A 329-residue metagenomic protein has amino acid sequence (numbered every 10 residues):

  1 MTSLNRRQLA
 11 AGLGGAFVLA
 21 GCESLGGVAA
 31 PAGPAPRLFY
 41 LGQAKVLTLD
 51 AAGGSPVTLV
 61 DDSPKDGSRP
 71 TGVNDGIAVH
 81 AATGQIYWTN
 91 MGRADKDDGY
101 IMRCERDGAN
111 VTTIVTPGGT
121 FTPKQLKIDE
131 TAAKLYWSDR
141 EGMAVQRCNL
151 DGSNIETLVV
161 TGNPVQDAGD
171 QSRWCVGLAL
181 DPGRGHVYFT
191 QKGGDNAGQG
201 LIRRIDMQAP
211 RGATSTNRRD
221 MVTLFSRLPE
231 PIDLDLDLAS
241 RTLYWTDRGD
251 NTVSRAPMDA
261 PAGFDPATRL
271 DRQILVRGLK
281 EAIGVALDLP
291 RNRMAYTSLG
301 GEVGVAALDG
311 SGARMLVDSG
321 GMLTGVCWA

Functional and structural regions predicted by a protein language model:
T2, Q8-S24: N-terminal export signals
V28-A35, S68-A82, G118-A133, P164-G185 (+3 more regions): Beta-rich, blade/repeat-based domains predominating in secreted/periplasmic proteins but also intracellular
A30-V57: An edge-strand/N-cap motif at the start of beta-rich repeat modules
Y40, W88-T89, W137, F189 (+2 more regions): Residue position within the beta-strands of beta-propeller blades
L41-Q43, M91-G92, R140, K192-G194 (+3 more regions): Short loop/turn segments immediately following the C-termini of beta-strands
K45-T48, K96-M102, M143-Q146, N196-R203 (+2 more regions): Structural motif
S55-S68, N110-T116, I155-A168, R219-F225 (+2 more regions): A short beta-strand motif characteristic of beta-propeller blades
I205-T214, P257-D265: Short loop/turn segments immediately following beta-strands, especially the blade-tip and inter-blade linker loops
